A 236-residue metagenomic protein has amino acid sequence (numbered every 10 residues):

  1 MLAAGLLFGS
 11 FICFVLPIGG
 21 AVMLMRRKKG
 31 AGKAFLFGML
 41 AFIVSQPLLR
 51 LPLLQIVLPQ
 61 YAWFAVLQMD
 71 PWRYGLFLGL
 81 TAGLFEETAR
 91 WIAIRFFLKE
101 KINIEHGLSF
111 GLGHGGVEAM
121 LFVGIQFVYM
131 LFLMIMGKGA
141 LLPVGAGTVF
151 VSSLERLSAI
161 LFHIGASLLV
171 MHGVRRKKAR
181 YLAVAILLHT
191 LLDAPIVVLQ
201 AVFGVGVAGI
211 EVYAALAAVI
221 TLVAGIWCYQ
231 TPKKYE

Functional and structural regions predicted by a protein language model:
M1-E236: Hydrophobic alpha-helical segments at protein termini of multi-pass membrane proteins
